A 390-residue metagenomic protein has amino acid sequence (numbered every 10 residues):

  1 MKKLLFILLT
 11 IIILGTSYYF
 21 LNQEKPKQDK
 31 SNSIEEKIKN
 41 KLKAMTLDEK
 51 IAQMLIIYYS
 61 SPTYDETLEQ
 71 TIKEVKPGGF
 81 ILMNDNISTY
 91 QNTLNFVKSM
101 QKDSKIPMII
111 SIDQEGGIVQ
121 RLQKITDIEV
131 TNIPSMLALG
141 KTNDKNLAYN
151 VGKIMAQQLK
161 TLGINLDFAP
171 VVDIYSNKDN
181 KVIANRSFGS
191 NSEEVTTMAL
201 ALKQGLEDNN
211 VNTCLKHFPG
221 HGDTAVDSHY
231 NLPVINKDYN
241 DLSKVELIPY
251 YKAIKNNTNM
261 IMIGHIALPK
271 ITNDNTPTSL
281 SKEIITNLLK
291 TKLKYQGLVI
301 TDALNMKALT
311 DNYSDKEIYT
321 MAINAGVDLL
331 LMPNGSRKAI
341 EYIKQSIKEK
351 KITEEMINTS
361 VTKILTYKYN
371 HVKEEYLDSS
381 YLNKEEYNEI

Functional and structural regions predicted by a protein language model:
K2-E74, T291-K292, N312-I390: Preference for extracellular/luminal or secreted protein segments
T46, F80, N86-K102, M108 (+4 more regions): Second-shell residues forming the walls of enzyme active-site clefts
E49-M54, V75, D103-K105, P134 (+1 more regions): Extracytoplasmic
A52-Y64, M136-Y149, N231-K244, N305-Y313: Active-site mouth loops of central-metabolism enzymes
E69-N86, K153-L166: Catalytic domains of carbohydrate-active enzymes, especially glycoside hydrolases
I87-I109, N143-G163, T362: Active-site-adjacent structural elements in enzyme catalytic domains
P134-K203, E207, E386-I390: A substrate-binding/cap region within the structured catalytic cores of diverse enzymes
